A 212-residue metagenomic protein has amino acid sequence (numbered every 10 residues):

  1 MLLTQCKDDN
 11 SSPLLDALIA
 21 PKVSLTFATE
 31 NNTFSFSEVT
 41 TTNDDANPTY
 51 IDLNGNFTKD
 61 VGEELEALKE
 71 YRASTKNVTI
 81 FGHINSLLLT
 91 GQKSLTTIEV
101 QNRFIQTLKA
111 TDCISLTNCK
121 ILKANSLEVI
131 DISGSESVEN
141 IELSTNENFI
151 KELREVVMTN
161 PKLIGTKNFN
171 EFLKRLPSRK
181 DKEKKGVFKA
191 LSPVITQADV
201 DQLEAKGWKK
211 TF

Functional and structural regions predicted by a protein language model:
M1-T4: Sec-dependent bacterial lipoprotein signal peptides
C6-Q106, D112-I114, R154-F212: N-terminal capping/linker segments that flank leucine-rich repeat
S11, I141-E142: Extracellular interdomain linkers/hinges and stalk-like, low-complexity segments in secreted or single-pass
T90, T111-I114, L122, S133 (+1 more regions): C-terminal helix/turn sub-motif of individual leucine-rich repeats
L95, C113-L116, L127, S135-V138 (+3 more regions): Structured surface patches comprising rigid loops and adjacent beta-strands/short helices at the edges of well-ordered
V100-R103, I121-N125, E147-N148, P161: Extracellular beta-strand-rich, repetitive "passenger/adhesive" scaffolds that bind or process carbohydrates
L108, I130: Acidic/charged coordination and interface sites in well-structured regions
D131-I132, V156: Short, tandemly repeated low-complexity microdomains enriched for cysteine and small residues
